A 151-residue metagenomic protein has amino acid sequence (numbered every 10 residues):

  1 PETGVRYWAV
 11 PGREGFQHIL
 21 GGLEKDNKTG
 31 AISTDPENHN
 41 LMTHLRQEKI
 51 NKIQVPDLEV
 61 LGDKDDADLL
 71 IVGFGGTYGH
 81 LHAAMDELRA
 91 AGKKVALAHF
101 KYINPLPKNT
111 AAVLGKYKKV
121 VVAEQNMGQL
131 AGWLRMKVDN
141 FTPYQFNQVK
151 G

Functional and structural regions predicted by a protein language model:
P1-G151: Flexible, low-complexity linker and terminal segments
